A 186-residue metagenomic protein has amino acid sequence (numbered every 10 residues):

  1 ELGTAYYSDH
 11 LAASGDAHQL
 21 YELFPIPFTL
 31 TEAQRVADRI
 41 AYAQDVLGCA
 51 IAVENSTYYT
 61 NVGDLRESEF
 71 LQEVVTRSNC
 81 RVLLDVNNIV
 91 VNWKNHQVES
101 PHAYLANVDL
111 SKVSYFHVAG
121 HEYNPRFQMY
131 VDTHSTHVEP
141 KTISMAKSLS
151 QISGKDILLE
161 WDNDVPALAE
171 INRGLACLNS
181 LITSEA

Functional and structural regions predicted by a protein language model:
E1-V82: Active-site acidic/histidine proton-transfer and metal-coordination neighborhood in alpha/beta enzyme cores
Y7, I51, D85, F116 (+1 more regions): Conserved, mostly hydrophobic/aromatic
L11-A12, S56-Y58, N87-V91, V118-Y123 (+1 more regions): Active-site beta-loop-alpha junctions enriched in small/polar residues
L23-A33, N92-G154: Gly/Pro-rich active-site loop or hairpin
V36-R39, A43, M145, L149 (+1 more regions): Alpha-helical packing segments of well-folded alpha/beta enzyme cores
A37, A41, W161, A186: Catalytic cores of glycan-processing enzymes that make or break glycosidic bonds
N61-R77, N92-A106, A169-N172: Distinct, well-ordered alpha-helical segments
A167-A186: C-terminal helical cap(s) of enzyme catalytic domains, especially alpha/beta-barrels
